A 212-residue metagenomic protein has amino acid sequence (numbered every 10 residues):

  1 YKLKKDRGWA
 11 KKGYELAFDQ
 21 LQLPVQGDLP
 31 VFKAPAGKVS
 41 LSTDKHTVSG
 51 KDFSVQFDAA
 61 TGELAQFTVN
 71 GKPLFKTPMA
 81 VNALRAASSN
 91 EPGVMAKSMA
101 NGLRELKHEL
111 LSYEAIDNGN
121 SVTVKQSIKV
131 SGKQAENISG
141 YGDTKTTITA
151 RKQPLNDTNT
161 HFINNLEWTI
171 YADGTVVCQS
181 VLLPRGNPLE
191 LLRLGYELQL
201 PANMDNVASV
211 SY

Functional and structural regions predicted by a protein language model:
Y1-K2, Y212: Accessible peptide chain termini
K2-K4, L183: Beta-strand-rich extracellular modules
K5-A34: Short beta-strand elements
Q26-Y212: Beta-strand/loop-rich accessory regions of lumenal/periplasmic or secreted enzymes, predominantly carbohydrate-active
